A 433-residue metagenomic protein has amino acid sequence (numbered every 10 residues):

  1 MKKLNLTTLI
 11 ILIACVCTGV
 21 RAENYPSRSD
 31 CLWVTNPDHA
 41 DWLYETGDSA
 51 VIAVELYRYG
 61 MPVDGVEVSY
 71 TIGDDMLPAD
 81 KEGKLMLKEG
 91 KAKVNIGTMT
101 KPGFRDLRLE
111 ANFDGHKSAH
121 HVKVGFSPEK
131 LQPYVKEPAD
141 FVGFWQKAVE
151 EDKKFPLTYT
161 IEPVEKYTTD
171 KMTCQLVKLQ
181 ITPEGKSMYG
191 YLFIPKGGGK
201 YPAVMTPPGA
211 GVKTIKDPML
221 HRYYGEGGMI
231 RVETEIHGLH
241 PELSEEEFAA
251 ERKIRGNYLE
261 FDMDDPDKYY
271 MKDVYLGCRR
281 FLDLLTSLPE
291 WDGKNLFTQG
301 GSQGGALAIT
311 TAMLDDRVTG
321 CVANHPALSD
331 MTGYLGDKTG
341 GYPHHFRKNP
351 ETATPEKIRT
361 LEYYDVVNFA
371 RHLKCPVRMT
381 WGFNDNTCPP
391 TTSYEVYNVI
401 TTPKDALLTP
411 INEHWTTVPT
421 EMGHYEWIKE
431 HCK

Functional and structural regions predicted by a protein language model:
E23-W33: Proline/serine/threonine-rich low-complexity linkers at boundaries of modular beta-sandwich domains
D38-W42, D152-G197: N-terminal cap/lid segment of alpha/beta-hydrolase-fold proteins
G190-L192, K200-A210: Short beta-strand element of the alpha/beta-hydrolase
A210-L276, G333-Y342: Cap/lid segment of the alpha/beta-hydrolase catalytic domain
W291-G301: Alpha/beta-hydrolase fold nucleophile elbow
G305-A353, L408, T416-P419: Hydrolase active-site cap/lid region
L373, M379-W381: Short beta-strand/loop motif that positions the catalytic acidic residue of the alpha/beta-hydrolase fold
T387, Y394-K433: C-terminal catalytic histidine-bearing segment of alpha/beta-hydrolase fold enzymes
